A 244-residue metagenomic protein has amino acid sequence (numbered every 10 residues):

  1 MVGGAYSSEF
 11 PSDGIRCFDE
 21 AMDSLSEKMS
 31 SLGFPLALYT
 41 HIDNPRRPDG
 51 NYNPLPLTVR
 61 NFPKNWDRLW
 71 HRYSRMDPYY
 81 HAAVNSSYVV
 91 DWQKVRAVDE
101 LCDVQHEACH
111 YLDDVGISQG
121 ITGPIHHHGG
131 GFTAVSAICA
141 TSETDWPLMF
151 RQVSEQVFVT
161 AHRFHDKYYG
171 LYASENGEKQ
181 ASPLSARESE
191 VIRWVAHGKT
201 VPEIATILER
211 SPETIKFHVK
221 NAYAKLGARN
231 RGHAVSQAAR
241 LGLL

Functional and structural regions predicted by a protein language model:
M1-P11, F18, L32, V135 (+1 more regions): Juxtadomain coupling helices with adjacent low-complexity linkers
S7, S12, S24-H126, A140: Regulatory input/activation interfaces that engage signals or partners
I125-S136: Short hydrophobic/glycine-rich mini-motifs in sensory/regulatory modules that couple input to downstream signaling
R187-V191: The N-cap/first-turn positions of alpha helices within or immediately adjacent to helix-turn-helix DNA-binding domains
V195-K199, A238: Short helix-to-turn junction characteristic of helix-turn-helix DNA-binding domains, especially the helix
T200-H233: Recognition helix of helix-turn-helix DNA-binding domains
R231-L241: Short, basic, alpha-helical segments at the C-terminal edge of helix-turn-helix-like DNA-binding modules
